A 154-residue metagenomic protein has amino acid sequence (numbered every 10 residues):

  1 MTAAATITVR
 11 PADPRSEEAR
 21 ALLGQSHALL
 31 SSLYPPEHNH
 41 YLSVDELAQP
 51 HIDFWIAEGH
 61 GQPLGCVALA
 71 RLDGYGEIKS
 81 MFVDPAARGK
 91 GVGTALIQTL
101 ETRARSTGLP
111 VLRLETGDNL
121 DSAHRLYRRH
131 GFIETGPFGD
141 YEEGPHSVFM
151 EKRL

Functional and structural regions predicted by a protein language model:
M1-T2: Actinobacteria-biased recognition of intrinsically disordered, low-complexity terminal regions
A5-K79, D84-P85, I97-T99, R103 (+4 more regions): Acetyl-CoA-dependent GNAT
P14, R113-T116, R128, I133-F149: Conserved catalytic-core motifs of GNAT/GCN5-like acyltransferases
C66, T94, T116: Ser/Thr-centric signal marking residues that sit in or immediately flank functional binding/regulatory motifs
D84-K90, D118: Active-site acidic-Proline motif in GNAT/NAT acetyltransferases
K90, Q98, T102, T107 (+2 more regions): Charged, amphipathic alpha-helical coiled-coil/dimerization segments
A123: Helix-turn-helix
